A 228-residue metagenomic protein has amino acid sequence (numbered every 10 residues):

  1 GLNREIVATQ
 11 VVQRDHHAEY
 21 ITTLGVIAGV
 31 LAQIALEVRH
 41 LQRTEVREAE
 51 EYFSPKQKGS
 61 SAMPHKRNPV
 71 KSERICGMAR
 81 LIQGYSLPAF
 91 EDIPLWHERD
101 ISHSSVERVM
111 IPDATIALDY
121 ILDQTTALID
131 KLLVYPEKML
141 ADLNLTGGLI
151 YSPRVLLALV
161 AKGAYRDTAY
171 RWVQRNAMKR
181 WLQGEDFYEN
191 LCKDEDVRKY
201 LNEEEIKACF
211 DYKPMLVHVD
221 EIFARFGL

Functional and structural regions predicted by a protein language model:
G1-L95, S102-Y120: Charged, flexible cofactor/metal-binding loops and thiol motifs
M63-L228: Glycine-rich cofactor/substrate-binding loops
